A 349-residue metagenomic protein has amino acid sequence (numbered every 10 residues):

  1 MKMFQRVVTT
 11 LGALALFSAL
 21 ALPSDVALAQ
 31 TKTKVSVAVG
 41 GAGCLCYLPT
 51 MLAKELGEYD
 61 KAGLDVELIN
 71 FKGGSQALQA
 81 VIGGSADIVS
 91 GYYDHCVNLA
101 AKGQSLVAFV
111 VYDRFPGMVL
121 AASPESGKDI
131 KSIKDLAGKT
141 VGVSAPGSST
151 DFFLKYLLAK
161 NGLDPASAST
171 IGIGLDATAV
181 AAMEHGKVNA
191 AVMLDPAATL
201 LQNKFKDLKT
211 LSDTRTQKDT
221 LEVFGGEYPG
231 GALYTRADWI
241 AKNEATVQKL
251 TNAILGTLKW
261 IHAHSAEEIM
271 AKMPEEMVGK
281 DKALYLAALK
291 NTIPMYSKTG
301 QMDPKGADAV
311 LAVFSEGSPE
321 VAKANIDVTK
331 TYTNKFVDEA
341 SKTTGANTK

Functional and structural regions predicted by a protein language model:
M1-G12, L22-S24: Bacterial N-terminal signal peptides that target proteins for export
F17-L20: Hydrophobic alpha-helical membrane-insertion segments, chiefly the h-region of N-terminal signal peptides
A29-G174, A182-D195, D207, L211-S212: Short, glycine-/small- and polar/acidic-enriched structural segments that line small-molecule recognition paths
A53, Y93, F152, L233-Y234 (+2 more regions): A generic alpha-helix surface/boundary motif
K61, K128, S132, R215-G226 (+1 more regions): Short, solvent-exposed loop/beta-turn-alpha elements that line the ligand-binding surface or hinge of extracytoplasmic
T178-A181, H185-E275: Pocket-lining segment of extracytoplasmic ligand-binding domains
I240-V321: Secondary-structure end/capping motifs
L311-K349: Conserved C-terminal helix/tail region of periplasmic/extracytoplasmic solute-binding proteins
